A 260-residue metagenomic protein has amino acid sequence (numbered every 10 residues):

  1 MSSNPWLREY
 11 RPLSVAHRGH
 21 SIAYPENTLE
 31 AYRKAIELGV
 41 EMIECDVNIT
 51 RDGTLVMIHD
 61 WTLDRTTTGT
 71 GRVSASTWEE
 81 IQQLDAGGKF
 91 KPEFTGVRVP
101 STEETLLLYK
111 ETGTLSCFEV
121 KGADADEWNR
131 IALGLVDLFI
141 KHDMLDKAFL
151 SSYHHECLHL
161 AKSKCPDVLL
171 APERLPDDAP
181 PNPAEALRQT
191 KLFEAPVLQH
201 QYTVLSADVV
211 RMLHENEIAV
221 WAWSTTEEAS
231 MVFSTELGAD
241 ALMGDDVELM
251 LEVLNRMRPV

Functional and structural regions predicted by a protein language model:
M1-V260: Phosphate-group recognition and catalysis centered on beta-loop-alpha active-site segments
